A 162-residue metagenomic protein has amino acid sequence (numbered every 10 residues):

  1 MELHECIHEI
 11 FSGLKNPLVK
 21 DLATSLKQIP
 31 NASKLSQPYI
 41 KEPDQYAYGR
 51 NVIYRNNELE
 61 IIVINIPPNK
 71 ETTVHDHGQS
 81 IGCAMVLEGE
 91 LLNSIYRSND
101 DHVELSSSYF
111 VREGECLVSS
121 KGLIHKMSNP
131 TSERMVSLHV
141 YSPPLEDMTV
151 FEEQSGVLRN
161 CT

Functional and structural regions predicted by a protein language model:
M1-L35: N-terminal leader/capping segments at the start of a protein or of a new domain
P38-K70: A short glycine-rich, His/Asp/Glu-containing loop-to-beta-strand
V63-H77, K121-G122: Conserved short histidine dyad/triad with adjacent acidic residue
P68, Q79-L92, R97: Glycine- and acidic-residue-biased ligand/ion/polar-headgroup-sensing regions
T73-H75, N93-S94, S119, H125-P130: Short beta-strand His + acidic residue motifs that chelate non-heme Fe in jelly-roll/DSBH and cupin folds
C83, E133-M148: A short hydrophobic beta-strand segment most commonly corresponding to one strand of the jelly-roll/cupin
S98-I124: Short acidic-glycine-tyrosine-enriched beta hairpin
S108, V140, D147-F151, L158-T162: Domain-scale activation on soluble regions of proteins
